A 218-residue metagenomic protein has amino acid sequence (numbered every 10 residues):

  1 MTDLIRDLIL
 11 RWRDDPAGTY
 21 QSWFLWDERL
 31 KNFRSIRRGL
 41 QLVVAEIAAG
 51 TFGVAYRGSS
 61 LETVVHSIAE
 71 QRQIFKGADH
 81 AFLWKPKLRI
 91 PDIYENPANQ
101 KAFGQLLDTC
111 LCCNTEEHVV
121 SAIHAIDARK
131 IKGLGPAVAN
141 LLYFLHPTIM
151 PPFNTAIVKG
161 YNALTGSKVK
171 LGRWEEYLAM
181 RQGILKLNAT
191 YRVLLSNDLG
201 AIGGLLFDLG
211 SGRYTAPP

Functional and structural regions predicted by a protein language model:
M1-I131, P147-P218: An N-terminal alpha-helical hairpin/helix-loop-helix interaction module that forms a charged, gly/pro-flexible surface
L134-G135: Small-residue hinge/turn detector
V138-L141: Conserved beta-strand->loop/alpha-helix structural units within folded catalytic cores of enzymes with alpha/beta
